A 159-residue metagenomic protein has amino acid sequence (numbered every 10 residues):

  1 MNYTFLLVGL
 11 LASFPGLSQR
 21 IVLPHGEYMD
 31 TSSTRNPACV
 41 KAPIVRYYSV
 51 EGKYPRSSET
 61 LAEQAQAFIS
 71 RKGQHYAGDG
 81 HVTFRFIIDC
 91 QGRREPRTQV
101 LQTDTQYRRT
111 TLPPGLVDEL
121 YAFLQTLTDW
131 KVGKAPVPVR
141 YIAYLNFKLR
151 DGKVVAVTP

Functional and structural regions predicted by a protein language model:
M1-L23: Bacterial Sec-dependent N-terminal signal peptides
Q19-P159: Charge-biased low-complexity segments
